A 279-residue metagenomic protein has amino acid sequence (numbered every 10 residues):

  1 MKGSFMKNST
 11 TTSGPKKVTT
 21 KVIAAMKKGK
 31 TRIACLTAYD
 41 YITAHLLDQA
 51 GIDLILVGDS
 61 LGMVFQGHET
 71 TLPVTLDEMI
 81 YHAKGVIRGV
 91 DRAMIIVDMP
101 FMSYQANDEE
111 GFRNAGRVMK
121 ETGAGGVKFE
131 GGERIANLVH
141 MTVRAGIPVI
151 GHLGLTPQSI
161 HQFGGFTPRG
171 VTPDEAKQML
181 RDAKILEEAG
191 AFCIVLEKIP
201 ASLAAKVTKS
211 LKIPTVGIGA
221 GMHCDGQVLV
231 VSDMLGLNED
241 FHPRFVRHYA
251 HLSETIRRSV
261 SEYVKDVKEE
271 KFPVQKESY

Functional and structural regions predicted by a protein language model:
K2-A250, E254-Y279: Alpha/beta enzyme core
